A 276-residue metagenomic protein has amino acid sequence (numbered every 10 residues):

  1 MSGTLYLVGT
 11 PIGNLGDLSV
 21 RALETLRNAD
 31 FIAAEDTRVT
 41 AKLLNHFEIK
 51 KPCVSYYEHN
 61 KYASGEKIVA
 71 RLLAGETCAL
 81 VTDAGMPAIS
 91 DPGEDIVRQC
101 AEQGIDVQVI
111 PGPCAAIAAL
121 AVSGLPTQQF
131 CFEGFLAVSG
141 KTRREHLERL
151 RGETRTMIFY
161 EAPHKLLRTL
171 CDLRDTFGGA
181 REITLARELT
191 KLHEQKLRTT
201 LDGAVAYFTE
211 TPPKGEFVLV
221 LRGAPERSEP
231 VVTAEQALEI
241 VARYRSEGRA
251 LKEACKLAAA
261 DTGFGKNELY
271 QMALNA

Functional and structural regions predicted by a protein language model:
M1-H59: Glycine-rich, flexible N-terminal cofactor/catalytic loop recognition
S2, T156, P163-A276: A contiguous loop/helix-start segment that scaffolds small-molecule binding in enzyme catalytic cores
G3-L5, A74-A79, R155-T156: Loop/turn-to-beta-strand initiation segments
T25-I32, G104-Q108, T156-M157: Short active-site oxyanion
A34, V109-G112, F159, L185: General beta-strand structural signal in soluble alpha/beta enzymes
V54-Y62, L136-G140: Conserved helicase motor
P92-E94, L251: Glycine-centered tight-turn and secondary-structure capping sites
D95-E153: Class I SAM-dependent methyltransferase SAM-binding "motif I" and its flanking Rossmann-like core
